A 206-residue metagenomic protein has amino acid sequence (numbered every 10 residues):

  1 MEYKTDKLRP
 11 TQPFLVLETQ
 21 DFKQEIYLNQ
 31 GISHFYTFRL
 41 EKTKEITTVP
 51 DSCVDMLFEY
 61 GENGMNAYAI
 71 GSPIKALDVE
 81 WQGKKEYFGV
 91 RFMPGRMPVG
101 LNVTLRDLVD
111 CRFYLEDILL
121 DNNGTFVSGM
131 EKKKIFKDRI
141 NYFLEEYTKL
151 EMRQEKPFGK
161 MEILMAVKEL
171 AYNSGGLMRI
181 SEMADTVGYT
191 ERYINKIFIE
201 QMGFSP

Functional and structural regions predicted by a protein language model:
M1-K168, Y172-G175, R179-S181, T186-E191 (+1 more regions): Alpha-helical bundle regulatory/interaction domains
F198-F204: A secondary-structure capping/hinge motif
